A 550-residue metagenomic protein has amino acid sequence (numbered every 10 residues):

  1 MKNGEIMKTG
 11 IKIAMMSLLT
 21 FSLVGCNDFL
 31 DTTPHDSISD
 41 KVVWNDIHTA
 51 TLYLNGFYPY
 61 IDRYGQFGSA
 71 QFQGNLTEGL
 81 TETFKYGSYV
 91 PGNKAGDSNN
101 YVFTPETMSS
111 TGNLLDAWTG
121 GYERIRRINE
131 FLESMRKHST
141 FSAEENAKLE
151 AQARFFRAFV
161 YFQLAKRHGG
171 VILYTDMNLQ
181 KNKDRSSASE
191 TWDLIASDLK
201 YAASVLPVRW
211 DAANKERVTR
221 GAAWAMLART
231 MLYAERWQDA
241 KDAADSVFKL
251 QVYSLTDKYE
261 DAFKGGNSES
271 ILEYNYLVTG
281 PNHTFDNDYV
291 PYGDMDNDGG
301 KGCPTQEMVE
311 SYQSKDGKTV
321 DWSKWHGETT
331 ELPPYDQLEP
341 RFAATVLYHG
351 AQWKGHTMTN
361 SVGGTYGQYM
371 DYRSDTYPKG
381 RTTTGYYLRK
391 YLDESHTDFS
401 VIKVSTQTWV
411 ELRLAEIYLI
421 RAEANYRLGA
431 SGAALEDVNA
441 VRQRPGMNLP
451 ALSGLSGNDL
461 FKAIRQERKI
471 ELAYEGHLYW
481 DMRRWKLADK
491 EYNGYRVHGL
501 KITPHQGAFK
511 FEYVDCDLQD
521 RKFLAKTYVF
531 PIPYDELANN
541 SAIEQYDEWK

Functional and structural regions predicted by a protein language model:
N3, S22-D46, I195, A228 (+3 more regions): Bacterial Sec-dependent N-terminal signal peptides
N27-K94, K200-Y201, R217-D371, Y492-Y495: An aromatic- and glycine-enriched ligand-binding surface/loop that stacks and positions planar moieties
D46-N55, P59-G65, V90-H168, N182-E190 (+5 more regions): Conserved, well-structured interaction surfaces
A95, N99-P105, T329-R413: Flexible, polar/acidic helix-loop-strand segments at domain edges
G121-R124, L194, E260-V320, H326 (+5 more regions): Long, intrinsically disordered, low-complexity segments
